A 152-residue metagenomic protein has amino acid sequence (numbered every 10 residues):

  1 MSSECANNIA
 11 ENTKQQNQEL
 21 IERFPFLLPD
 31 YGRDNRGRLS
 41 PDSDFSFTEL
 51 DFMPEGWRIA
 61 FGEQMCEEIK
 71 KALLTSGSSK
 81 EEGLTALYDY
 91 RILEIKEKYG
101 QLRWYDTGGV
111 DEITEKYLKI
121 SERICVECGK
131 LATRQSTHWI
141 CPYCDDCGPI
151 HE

Functional and structural regions predicted by a protein language model:
M1-D111: Long, charged N-terminal interaction/targeting segments
M1-E4, G148-E152: Short intrinsically disordered terminal tails
E112-R123, R134-H138: Short, flexible, mixed-charge glycine/proline-rich loop motifs that serve as phosphate/nucleic-acid-contacting
C125-C128, C144: Short cysteine-rich clusters marking metal-coordination/redox-active sites
K130-L131, C141: Basic (Lys/Arg-enriched) interaction patch that binds polyanionic ligands
A132-Q135, H151: Cys/His-rich zinc-coordinating "finger/knuckle" motifs
H138-I150: Cysteine-rich micro-motifs
